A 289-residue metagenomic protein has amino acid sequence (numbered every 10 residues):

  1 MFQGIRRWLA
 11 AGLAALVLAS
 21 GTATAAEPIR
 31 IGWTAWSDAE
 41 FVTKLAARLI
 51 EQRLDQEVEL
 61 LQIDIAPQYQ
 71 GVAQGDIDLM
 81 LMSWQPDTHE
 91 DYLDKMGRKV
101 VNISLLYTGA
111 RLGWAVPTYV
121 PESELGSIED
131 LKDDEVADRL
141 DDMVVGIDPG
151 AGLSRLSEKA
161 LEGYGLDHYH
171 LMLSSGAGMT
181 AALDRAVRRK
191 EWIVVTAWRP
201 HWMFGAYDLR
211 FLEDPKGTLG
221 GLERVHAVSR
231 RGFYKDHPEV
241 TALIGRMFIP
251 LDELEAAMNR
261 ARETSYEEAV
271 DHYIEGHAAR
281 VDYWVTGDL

Functional and structural regions predicted by a protein language model:
P28-K44, I65: Extracytoplasmic "Venus flytrap"
W36-S37, E59-G71, L171-A182: Short helix-initiation/N-cap motifs at beta->coil->alpha
E40, L153-R188, H201, L222-R224 (+1 more regions): An extracytoplasmic/periplasmic, membrane-proximal ligand-sensing/linker region
A46-D55, D130-L171, E275: Ligand-binding cleft/hinge of the Venus flytrap
I65-A115: N-terminal segment of the mature folded domain
L81-M96, R185-R210: A ligand-binding cleft/hinge motif common to bilobed small-molecule-binding domains
R98-I147: A conserved helix-loop-strand patch within extracytoplasmic ligand-binding domains of the periplasmic binding
R111-E122, E223-H237: A bilobed periplasmic-binding-protein/Venus flytrap-type ligand-binding module shared by bacterial periplasmic
